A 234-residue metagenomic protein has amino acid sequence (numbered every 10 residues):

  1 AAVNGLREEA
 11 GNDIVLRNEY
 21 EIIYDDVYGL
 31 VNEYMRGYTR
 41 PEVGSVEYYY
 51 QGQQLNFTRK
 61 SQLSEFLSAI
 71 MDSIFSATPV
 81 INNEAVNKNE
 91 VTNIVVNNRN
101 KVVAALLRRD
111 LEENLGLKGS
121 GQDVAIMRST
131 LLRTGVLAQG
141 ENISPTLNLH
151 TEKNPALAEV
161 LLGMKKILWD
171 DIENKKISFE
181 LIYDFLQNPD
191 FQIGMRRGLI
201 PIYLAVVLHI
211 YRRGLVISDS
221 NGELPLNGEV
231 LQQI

Functional and structural regions predicted by a protein language model:
A1-I234: Extended alpha-helical scaffold and adjacent linker segments that couple domains and build interaction/assembly
